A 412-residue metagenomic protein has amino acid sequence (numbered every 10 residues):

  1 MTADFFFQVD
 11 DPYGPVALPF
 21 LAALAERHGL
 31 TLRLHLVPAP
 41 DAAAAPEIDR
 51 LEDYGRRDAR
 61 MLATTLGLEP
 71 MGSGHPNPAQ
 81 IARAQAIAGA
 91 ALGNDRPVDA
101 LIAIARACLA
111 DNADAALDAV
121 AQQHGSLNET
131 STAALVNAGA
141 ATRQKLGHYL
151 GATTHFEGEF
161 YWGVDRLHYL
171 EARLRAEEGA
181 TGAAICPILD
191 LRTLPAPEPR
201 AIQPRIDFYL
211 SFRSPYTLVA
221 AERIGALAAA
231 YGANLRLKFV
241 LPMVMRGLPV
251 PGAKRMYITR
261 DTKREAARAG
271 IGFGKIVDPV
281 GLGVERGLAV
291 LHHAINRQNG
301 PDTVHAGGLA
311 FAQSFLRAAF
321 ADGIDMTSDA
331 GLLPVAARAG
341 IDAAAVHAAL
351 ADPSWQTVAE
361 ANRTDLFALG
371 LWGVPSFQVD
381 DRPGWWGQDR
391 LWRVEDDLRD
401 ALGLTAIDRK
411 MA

Functional and structural regions predicted by a protein language model:
M1-D4, P204-R205: Extreme N-terminal starter segment of soluble prokaryotic enzymes
D4, V9-C108, L218-A319, T405-A412: Structural alpha/beta surface segment adjacent to cysteine/selenocysteine redox centers across thiol/disulfide enzymes
F6, Y209-S211: Short hydrophobic segments within beta-strands
P15-E26, A103-P197, R205-D207, V219-L227 (+1 more regions): C-terminal cap of thioredoxin/glutaredoxin-like
